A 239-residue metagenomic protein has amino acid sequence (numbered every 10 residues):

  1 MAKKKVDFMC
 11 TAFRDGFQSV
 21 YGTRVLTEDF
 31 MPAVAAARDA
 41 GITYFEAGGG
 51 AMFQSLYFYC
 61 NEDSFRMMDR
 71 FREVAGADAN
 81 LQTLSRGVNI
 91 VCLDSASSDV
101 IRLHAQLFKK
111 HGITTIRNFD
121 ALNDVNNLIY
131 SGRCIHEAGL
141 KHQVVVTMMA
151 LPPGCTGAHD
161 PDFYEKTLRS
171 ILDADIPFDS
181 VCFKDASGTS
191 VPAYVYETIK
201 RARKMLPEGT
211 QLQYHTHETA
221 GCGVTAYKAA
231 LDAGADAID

Functional and structural regions predicted by a protein language model:
M1-V20, M68-F71: N-terminal amphipathic alpha-helix/helix-capping segment at the start of soluble metabolic enzymes
K3-V6, G41-T43, G76-L81, G112-T115 (+4 more regions): Short, well-ordered coil/turn segments that N-cap beta-strands
G16, A37, N118, V181 (+1 more regions): Conserved, mostly hydrophobic/aromatic
V20, G188-M205, T210-L212: Active-site/ligand-binding-proximal alpha/beta "capping" segment
V34, A105, G132, L168 (+2 more regions): Generic hydrophobic/aromatic pocket-lining and core-packing "Φ" positions
Y44, G49-R169, S187-G188: Active-site beta->alpha loop and helix N-cap motifs at the rims of alpha/beta catalytic domains
V100, D162-K166, A220-D236: Catalytic cores of alpha/beta
